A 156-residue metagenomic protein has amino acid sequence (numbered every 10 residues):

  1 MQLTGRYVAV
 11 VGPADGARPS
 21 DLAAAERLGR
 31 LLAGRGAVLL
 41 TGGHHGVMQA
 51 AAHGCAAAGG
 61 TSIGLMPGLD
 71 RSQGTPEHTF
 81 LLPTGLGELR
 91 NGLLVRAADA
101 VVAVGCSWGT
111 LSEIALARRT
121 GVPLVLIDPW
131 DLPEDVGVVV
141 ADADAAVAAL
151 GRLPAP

Functional and structural regions predicted by a protein language model:
L3-D21, R30, G34-R35: Generic N-terminal amphipathic, Lys/Arg-enriched alpha-helix
G5, R27-A33, H45-T120, L126-D131 (+1 more regions): Acidic/glycine-enriched connector segments
A9-V11, L40, V101-A103: Structural motif
G16-A17, L39, G109: Glycine-/small-residue-rich active-site loops that bind phosphorylated ligands and cofactors
D21-L22, I114: Conserved strand-to-helix beginnings and helix N-cap segments that scaffold or border functional pockets
V38-H45: A short beta-strand-loop structural module common to alpha/beta enzyme folds
L81-G85, G137-A149: Short acidic-hydrophobic, aromatic-tinged amphipathic segments that line or gate anion-handling sites
L150-P156: Short, hydrophobic alpha-helical segments
